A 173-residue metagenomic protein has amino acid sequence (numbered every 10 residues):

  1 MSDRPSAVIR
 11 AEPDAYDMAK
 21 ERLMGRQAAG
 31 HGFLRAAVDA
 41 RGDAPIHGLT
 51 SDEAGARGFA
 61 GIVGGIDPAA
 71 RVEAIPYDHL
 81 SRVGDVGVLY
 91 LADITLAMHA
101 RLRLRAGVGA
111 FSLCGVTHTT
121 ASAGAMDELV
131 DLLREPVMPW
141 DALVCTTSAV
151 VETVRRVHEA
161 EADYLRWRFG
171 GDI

Functional and structural regions predicted by a protein language model:
M1, M98-L102, R166-G171: A short, compositionally biased domain-edge/stem linker segment
M1-G84: N-terminal pre-catalytic "stem/leader" segment of glycosyltransferase-like enzymes
P13, E53, T120-A121, V150: Short, glycine/serine-rich, charged loops/turns that create anion-binding and catalytic segments at active sites
Q27-H31, A110-F111, G171-I173: Glycine-rich, flexible loop segments associated with nucleotide phosphate handling
T50-D52, A92-I94, T146-A149: Helix N-cap/beta->alpha junction signal
A54-P136: Extended catalytic core of nucleotide-activated donor transferases of GT-like folds
S122-I173: A short, active-site helix/loop in glycosyltransferases that binds the activated sugar's phosphate group
